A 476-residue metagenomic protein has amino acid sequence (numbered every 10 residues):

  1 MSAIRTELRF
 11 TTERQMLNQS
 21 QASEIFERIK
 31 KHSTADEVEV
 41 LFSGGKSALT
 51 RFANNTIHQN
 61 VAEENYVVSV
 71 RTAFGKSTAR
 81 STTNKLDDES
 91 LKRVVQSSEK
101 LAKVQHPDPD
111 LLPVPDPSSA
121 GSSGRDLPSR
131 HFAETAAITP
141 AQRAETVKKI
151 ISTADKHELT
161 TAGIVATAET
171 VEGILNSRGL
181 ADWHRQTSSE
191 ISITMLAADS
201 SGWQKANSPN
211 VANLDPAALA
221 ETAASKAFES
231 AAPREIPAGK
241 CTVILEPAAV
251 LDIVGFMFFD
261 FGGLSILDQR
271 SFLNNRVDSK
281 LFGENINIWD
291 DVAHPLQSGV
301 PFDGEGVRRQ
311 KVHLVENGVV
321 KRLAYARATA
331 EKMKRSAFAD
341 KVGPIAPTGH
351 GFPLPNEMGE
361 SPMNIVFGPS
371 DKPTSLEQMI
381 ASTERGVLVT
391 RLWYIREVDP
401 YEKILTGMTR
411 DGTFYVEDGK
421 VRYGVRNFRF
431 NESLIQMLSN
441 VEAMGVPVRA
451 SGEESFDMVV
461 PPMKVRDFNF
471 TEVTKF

Functional and structural regions predicted by a protein language model:
S2-F476: N-terminal small-residue-enriched
